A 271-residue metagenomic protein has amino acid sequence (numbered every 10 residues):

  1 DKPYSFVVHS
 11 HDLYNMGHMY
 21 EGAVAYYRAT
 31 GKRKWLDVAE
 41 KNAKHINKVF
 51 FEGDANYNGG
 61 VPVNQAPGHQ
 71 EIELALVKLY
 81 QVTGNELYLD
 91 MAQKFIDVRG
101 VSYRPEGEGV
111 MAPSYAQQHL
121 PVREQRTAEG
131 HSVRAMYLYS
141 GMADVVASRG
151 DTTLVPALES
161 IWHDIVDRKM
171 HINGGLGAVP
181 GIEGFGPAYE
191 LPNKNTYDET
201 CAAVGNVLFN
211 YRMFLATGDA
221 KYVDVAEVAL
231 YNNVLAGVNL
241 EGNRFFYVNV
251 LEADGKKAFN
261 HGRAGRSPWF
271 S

Functional and structural regions predicted by a protein language model:
D1-S271: Glycan-recognition and catalytic cores of secretory/periplasmic carbohydrate-active enzymes
